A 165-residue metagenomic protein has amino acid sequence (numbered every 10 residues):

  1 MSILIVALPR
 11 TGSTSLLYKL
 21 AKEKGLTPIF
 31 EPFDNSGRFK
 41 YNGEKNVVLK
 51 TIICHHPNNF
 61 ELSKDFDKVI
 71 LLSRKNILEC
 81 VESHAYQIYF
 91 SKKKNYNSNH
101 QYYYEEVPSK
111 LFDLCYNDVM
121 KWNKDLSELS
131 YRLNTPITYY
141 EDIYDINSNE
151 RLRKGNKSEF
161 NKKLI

Functional and structural regions predicted by a protein language model:
M1-F90: PAPS-dependent sulfotransferase catalytic domain
V6, N46, N147-N149, S158: General helical secondary-structure elements
E31, N134-T138, S158-K162: Short, surface-exposed acidic
I53-T135, Y140-L152: PAPS-dependent sulfotransferase catalytic domain
N149-I165: C-terminal accessory extensions appended to soluble enzyme cores
